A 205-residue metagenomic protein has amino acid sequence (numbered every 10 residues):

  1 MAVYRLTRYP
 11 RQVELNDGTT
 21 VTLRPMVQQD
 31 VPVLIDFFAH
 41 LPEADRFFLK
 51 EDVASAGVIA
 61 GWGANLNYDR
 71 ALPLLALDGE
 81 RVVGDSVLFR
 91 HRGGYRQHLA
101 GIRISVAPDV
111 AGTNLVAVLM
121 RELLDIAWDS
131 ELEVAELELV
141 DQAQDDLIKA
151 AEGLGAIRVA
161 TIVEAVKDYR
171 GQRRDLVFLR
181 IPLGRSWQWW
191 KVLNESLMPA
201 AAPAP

Functional and structural regions predicted by a protein language model:
V21-V33: A short beta-loop-alpha structural element at the N-terminal edge of CoA-dependent acyl/N-acetyltransferase catalytic
D36-K50: Helix-loop element at the rim of GNAT/NAT acetyltransferase active sites that forms part of the acceptor-substrate
D52-H98, A107, P182: Acetyl-CoA-dependent GNAT
R103-G112, D141: A short, internal acetyl-CoA/4′-phosphopantetheine-binding micro-motif in the GNAT/acyltransferase core
G112-A127, K149, G153: Conserved acetyl-CoA-binding loop-helix of GNAT-fold acetyltransferases
A127-V140: Conserved GNAT acetyl-CoA-binding A-motif
E138-L139, E152-R174: Conserved catalytic-core motifs of GNAT/GCN5-like acyltransferases
E164-P205: C-terminal "cap" of GNAT-fold acetyltransferases
